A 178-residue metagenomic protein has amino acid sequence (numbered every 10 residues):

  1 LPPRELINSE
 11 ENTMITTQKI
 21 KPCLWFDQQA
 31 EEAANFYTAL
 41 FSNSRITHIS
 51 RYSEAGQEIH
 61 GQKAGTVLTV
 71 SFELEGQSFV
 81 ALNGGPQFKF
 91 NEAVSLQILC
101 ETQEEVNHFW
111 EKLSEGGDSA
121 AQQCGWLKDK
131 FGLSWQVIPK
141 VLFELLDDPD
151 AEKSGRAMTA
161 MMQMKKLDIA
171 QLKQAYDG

Functional and structural regions predicted by a protein language model:
L1-T13: Short, Lys/Arg-enriched N-terminal segments with co-localized hydrophobic residues within the first ~10-30 amino acids
Q18, T66-L68, E92, F131: Residues that flank catalytic or metal-binding motifs in active/ligand-binding sites
K21, V67, Q122-C124: Short loop/turn microsegments at loop-to-beta-strand junctions
L24-G76: Core segments of cupin and vicinal oxygen chelate
F26, A30, L40, L74-S78 (+4 more regions): Vicinal oxygen chelate
V141-R156: A short, polar/charged loop-to-alpha-helix boundary motif
K153-G178: Acidic/histidine-enriched, glycine/proline-rich intrinsically disordered or flexible terminal extensions
